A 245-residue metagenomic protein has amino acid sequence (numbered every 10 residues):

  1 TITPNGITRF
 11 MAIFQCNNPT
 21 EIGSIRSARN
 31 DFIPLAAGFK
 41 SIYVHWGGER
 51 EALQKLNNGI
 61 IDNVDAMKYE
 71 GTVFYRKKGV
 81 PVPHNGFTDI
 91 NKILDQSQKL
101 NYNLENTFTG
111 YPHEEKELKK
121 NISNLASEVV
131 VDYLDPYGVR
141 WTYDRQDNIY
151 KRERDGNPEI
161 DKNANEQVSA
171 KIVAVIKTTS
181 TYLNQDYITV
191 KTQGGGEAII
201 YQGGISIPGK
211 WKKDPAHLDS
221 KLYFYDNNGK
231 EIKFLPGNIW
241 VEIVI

Functional and structural regions predicted by a protein language model:
T1-I245: A surface/extracellular/periplasmic glyco- and lipid-processing/surface-interacting theme
